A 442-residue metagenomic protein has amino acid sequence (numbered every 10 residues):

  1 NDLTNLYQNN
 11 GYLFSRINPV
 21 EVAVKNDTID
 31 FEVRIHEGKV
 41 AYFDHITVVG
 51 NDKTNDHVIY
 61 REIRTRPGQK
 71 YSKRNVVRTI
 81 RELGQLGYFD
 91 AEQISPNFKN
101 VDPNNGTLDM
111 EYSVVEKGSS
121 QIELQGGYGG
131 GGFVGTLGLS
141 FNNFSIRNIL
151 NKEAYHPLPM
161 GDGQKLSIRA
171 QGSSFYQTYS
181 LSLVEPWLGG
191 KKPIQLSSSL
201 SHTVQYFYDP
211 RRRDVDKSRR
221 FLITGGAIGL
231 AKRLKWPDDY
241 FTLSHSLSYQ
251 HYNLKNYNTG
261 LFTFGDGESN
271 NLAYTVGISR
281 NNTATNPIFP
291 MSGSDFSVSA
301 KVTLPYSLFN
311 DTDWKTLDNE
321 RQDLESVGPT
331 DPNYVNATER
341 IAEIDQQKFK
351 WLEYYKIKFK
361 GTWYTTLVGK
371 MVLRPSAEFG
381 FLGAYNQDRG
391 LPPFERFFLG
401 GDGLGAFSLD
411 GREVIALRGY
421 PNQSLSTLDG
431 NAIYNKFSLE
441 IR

Functional and structural regions predicted by a protein language model:
N1-L86, D90-T107, V114, S145-I149: Interaction-mediating elements
D2-N18, E92, Q177-Y179, Y274-N281 (+1 more regions): Phosphate-interacting basic helix/loop segments used at nucleotide- and nucleic-acid interfaces
E37, E116-G118, L367: Short loop/turn positions at the edges of beta-strands in beta-sheet-rich folds
T54-V58, Y206-Y208, N253-N256, Y306-N310: Short acidic/His/Gly/Ser-rich catalytic and metal-binding motifs that mark active-site loops of diverse hydrolases
R61-T65, P210-D214, V298-A300: Short, hydrophobic beta-strand segments
S72-D295, D331, M371-P375, L409 (+2 more regions): Gram-negative/organellar outer-membrane beta-barrel architecture
P103, S120-G129, G260-R442: C-terminal outer-membrane beta-barrel translocator/porin domains of Gram-negative envelope proteins and their
